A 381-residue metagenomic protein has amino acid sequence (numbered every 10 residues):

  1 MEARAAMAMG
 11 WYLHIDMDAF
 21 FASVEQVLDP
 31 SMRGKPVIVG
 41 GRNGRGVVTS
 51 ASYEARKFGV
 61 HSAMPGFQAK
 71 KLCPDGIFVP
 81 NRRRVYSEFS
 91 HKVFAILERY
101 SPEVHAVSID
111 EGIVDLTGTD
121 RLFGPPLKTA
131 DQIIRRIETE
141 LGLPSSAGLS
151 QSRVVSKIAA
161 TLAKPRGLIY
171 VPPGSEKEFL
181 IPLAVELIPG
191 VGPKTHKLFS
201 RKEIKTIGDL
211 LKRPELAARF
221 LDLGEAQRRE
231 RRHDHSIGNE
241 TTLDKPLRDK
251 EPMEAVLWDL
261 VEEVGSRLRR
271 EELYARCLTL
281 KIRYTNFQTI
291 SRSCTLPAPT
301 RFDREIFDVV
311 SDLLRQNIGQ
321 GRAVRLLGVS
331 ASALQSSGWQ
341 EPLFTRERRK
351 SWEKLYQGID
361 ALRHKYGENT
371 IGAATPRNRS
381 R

Functional and structural regions predicted by a protein language model:
M1-R219, L223, R228, S266 (+1 more regions): Gly/Gly-Pro- and Ser/Thr-rich, intrinsically disordered tail segments characteristic of DNA damage-repair and tolerance
A5-I15, N239, S330-G338: Active-site-proximal helix-loop elements at catalytic-domain edges
F20, G44-R45, T285-Q288, L334-S337: Short, charged/polar surface micro-motifs in flexible loops or helix N-caps
I38-G40, V79, D115, G238 (+5 more regions): Residues in well-ordered beta-strands of folded domains
V107-E111, S150-R153, L273-C277, R322-L326: Short Gly/Ser/Thr- and Asp/Glu-enriched loop/turn motifs at secondary-structure junctions
G112-G118, S291-C294, W339-T345: Short, hydrophobic beta-strand segments
L180, L187, P193-V324: DNA-contacting surface of Y-family translesion DNA polymerases
A298-R381: Acidic, metal-coordinating catalytic segment for phosphate/diphosphate chemistry, firing primarily on the Nudix
